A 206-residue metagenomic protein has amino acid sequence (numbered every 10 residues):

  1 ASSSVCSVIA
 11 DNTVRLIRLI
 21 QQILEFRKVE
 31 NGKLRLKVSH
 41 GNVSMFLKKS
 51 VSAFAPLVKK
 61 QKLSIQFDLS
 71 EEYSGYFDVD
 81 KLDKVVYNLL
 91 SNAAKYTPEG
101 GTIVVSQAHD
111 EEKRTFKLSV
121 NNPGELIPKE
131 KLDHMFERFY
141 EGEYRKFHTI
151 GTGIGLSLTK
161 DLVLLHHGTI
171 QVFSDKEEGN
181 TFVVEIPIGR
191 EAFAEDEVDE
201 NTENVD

Functional and structural regions predicted by a protein language model:
D11-L16: Short alpha-helical segment of the dimerization/phosphotransfer core of two-component systems
R27-V38: Helix-loop junction within the histidine kinase core
K37-N42, K59, S64-S74: Conserved catalytic submotifs in the C-terminal HATPase_c
A93-A94: Short helix-loop "hinge" at the ATP-lid/N-box region of the Bergerat-fold HATPase_c
I127-F139: Short conserved segment of the HATPase_c
